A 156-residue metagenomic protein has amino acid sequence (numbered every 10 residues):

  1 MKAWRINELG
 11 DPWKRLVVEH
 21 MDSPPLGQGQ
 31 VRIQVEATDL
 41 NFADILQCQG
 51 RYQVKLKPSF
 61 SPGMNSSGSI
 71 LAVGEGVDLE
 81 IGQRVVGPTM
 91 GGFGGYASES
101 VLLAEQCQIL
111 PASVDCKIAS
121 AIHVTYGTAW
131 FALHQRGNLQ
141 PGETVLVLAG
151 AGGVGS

Functional and structural regions predicted by a protein language model:
M1, Q83, G142-T144: Nucleotide donor/acceptor-binding cores
M1-W4, V31: Short structural boundary motif marking the start of a folded domain
V18-S23, S67-S69, E99-V101, C107: Conserved hydrophobic/aromatic beta-strand scaffold that supports enzyme active sites
D22-D39, R51-G94, S113: Glycine-rich beta-strand-centered segment in the early N-terminal region that forms part of a ligand/cofactor-binding
A43-Q49: Cytochrome P450 core scaffold surrounding the K-helix E-X-X-R motif and the conserved "meander" helix-loop region
L46, G87-A149: NAD(P)H dinucleotide-binding glycine-rich loop of Rossmann-like/cofactor-binding domains, especially the beta1-alpha1
G155-S156: N-terminal Rossmann-fold NAD(P) dinucleotide-binding loop
